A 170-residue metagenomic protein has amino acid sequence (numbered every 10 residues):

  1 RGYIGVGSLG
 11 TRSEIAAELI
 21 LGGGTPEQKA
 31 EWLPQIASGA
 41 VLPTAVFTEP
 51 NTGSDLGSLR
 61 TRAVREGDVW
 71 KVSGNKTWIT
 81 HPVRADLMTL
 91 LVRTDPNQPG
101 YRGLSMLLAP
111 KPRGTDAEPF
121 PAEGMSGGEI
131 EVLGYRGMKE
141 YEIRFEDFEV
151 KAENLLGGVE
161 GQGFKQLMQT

Functional and structural regions predicted by a protein language model:
R1-A40, H81-L87: Internal helix-loop-helix
I20-L21, D55-L59, P82-A85, G100-R102 (+3 more regions): Short acidic, glycine/serine/threonine-rich loops at helix termini
G24-E31, G67-S73, M106-D116, E142-G163: Long, well-ordered alpha-helical segments
G39-F47, L91: A short, Trp-centered hydrophobic/proline-enriched beta-strand micro-motif
N51-S54, W78-H81, P96-Q98, E131-K139: Short Gly/Pro-enriched turn/cap motifs at secondary-structure boundaries
A63-V64: A structural signal for short hydrophobic beta-strand segments in well-ordered beta-sheet cores
S73-E123: A short core secondary-structure module
A122-T170: Glycine-rich beta->alpha junctions and the first turn(s) of the following alpha-helix
